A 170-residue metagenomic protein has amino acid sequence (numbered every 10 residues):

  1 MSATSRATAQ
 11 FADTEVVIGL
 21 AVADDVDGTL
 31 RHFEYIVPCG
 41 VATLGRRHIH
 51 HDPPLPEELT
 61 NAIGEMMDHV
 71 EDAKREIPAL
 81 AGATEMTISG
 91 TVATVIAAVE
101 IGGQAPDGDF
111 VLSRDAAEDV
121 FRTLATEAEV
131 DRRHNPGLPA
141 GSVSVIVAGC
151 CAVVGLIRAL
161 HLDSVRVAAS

Functional and structural regions predicted by a protein language model:
S2-T8, R31-S170: Helical "lid/coupling" subdomains associated with nucleotide-phosphate turnover
A9-D27, I88-V92: A short acidic Gly-Thr/Ser loop motif
